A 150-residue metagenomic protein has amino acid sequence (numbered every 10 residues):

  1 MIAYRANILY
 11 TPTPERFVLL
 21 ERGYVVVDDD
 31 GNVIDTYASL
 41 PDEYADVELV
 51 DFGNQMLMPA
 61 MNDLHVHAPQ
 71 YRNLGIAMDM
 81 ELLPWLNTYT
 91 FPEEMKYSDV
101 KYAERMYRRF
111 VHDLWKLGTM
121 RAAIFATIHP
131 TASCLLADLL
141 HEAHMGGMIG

Functional and structural regions predicted by a protein language model:
M1-Y44: N-terminal metal-binding scaffold of metallo-dependent hydrolase/deaminase domains
I2-R5, D42-W85, R108, W115-K116: Replace "His-x-His-based motif
P12, H67, T127: Flexible loop residues that form catalytic and substrate-binding hotspots at small-molecule/glycan-binding clefts
L20, D29-D30, A38-D42, L49-F52 (+4 more regions): Domain-wide signal for the mature, well-folded portions of proteins, strongly enriched in nucleus-encoded organellar
A60-L64, A122-I124, G147-G150: Hydrophobic faces of well-ordered beta-strands that scaffold small-molecule active sites in alpha/beta enzyme cores
L74-F125, H129-M145: Alpha-helical scaffold segments that flank or form the walls of functional sites
